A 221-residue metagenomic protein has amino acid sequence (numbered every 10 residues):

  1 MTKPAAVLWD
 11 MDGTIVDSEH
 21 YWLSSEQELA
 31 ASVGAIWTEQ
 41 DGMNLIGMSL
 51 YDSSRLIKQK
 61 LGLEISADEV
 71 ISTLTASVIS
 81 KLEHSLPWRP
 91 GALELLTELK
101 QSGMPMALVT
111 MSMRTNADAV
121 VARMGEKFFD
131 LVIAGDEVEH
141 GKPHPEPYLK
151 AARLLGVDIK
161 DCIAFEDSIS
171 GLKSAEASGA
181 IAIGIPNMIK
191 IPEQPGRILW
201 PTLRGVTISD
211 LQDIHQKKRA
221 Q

Functional and structural regions predicted by a protein language model:
M1-A5, T97-K100, M113-Q221: Asp-based, Mg2+/Mn2+-dependent phosphohydrolase catalytic module
M1-M43, A177: Active-site neighborhood of HAD-like aspartate-dependent phosphohydrolases
T14, T110-S112: Conserved phosphate-coupling serine/threonine residues in phosphotransfer and NTP-handling enzymes
I15, W88, M106, H140 (+1 more regions): Conserved SAM-binding loop
S24-A67, A76: Alpha-helical substrate-recognition element adjacent to the catalytic core
I36, L56-E94, S102: Metal-dependent phosphoesterase signature
L45-S49, E69, P87-G91, S112 (+2 more regions): Short beta->alpha linker loops
